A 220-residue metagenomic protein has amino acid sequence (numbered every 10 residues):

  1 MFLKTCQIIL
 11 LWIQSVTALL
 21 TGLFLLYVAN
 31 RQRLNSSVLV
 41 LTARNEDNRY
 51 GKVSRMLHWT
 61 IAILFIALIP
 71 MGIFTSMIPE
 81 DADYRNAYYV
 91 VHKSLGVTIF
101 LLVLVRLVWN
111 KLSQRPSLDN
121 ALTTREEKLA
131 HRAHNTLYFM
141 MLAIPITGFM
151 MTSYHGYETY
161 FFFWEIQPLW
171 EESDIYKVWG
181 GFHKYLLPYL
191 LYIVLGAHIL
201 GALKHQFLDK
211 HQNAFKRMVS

Functional and structural regions predicted by a protein language model:
F2-S220: Membrane-embedded alpha-helical bundles that constitute the cytochrome b-like, heme-associated redox core of multi-pass
